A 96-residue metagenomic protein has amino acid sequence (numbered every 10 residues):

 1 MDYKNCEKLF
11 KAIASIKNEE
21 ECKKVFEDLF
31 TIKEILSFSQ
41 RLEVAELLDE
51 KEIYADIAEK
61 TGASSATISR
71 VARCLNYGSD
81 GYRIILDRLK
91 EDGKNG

Functional and structural regions predicted by a protein language model:
M1-I16: General nucleic-acid-binding
I16-E20, I32, K51: Residues at alpha-helix boundaries and the short loops/turns that link adjacent helices
E21-Q40: Short, Lys/Arg-enriched anionic-surface-contact patches
F38-E52: Short, amphipathic alpha-helical "recognition" segments used to contact nucleic acids or chromatin
K51-A58, Y77-D80: Short helix-capping/linker segments at secondary-structure and domain boundaries
D56-T61, I68: Short alpha-helical "recognition helix" segments of helix-turn-helix
S65-D92: C-terminal structural segments of small proteins and small subunits
